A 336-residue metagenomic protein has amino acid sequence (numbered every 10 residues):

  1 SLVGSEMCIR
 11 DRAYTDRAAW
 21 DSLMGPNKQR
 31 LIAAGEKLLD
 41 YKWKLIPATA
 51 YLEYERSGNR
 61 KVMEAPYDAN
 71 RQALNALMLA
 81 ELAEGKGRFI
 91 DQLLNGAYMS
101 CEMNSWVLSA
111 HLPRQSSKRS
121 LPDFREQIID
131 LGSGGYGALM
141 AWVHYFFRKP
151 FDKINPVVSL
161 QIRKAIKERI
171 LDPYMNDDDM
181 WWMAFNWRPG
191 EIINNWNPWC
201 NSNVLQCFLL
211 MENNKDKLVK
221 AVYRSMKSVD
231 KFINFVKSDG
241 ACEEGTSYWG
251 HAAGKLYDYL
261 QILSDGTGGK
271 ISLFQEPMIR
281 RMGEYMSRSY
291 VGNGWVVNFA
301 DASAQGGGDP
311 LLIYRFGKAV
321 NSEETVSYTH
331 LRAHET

Functional and structural regions predicted by a protein language model:
L2-D11, T329-T336: Conserved small/polar residues in nucleotide/adenosyl-binding loops
S5-E6, R10-W43: Hydrophobic alpha-helical membrane-insertion signals
G35-I46, L93-H111, V158-A184, K220-G240 (+1 more regions): Long, well-ordered core segments of solenoidal/helical folds
Y51-V62, L112-L131, M183-N195, W199 (+4 more regions): Carbohydrate-binding/catalytic loop surfaces
D68-A83, N95-M99, G134-W142: Non-membrane alpha-helical segments in proteins
L79, M99-E102, W142, L210 (+2 more regions): Positions within ordered alpha-helical repeat solenoids
R119-S247, D258: Active-site lining segments of carbohydrate-active enzymes
A253-E335: Carbohydrate-active enzyme catalytic cores, enriched for enzymes that act on polyanionic acidic polysaccharides
